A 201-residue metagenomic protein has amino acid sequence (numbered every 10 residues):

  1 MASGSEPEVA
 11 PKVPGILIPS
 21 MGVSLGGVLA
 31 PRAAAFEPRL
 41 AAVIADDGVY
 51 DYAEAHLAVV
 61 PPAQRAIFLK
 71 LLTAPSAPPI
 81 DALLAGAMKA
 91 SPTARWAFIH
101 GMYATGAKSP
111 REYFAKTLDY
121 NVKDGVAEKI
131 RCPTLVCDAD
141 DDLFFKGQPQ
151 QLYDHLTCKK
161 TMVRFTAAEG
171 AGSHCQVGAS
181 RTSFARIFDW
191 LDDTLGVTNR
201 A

Functional and structural regions predicted by a protein language model:
M1-P14, R32: Alpha/beta-hydrolase active-site loop
V13-S24: Alpha/beta-hydrolase fold nucleophile elbow
G26, A30-A34: Short helix immediately C-terminal to the catalytic nucleophile in hydrolase catalytic domains
A35-A115, D138: Hydrolase active-site cap/lid region
K108-V126, C132: Active-site nucleophile elbow and catalytic-triad environment of alpha/beta-hydrolase enzymes
I130-R131, V136-D138: Short beta-strand/loop motif that positions the catalytic acidic residue of the alpha/beta-hydrolase fold
D141-Q148: Conserved alpha/beta-hydrolase "acid-adjacent" motif
T166-A201: Catalytic active-site module of serine/aspartate enzymes centered on a nucleophile-bearing elbow/loop
